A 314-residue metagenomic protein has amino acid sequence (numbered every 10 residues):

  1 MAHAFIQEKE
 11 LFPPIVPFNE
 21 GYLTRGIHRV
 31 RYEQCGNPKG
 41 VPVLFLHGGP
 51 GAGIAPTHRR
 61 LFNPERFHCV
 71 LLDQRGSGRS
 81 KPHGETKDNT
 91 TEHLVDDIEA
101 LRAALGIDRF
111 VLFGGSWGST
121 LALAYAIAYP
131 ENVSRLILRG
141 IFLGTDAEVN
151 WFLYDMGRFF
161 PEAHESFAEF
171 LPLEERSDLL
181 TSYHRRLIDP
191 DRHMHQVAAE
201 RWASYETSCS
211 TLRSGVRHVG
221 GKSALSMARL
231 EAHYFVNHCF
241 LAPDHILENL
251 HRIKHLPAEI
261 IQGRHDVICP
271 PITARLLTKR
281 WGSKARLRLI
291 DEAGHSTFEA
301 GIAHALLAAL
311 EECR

Functional and structural regions predicted by a protein language model:
T24-P82: Conserved HGGG/HGGXW glycine-rich cap/lid loop of the alpha/beta-hydrolase fold
E92-F110: Conserved acidic catalytic loop of the alpha/beta-hydrolase fold
D108-A147: Conserved hydrolase catalytic core segment
V133-L180: A catalytic-pocket lid/entrance helix-loop region that shapes and gates access to the active site across common
I253-K254, I260-Q262: Short beta-strand/loop motif that positions the catalytic acidic residue of the alpha/beta-hydrolase fold
V267-T273: Conserved alpha/beta-hydrolase "acid-adjacent" motif
K279-S296: Catalytic histidine neighborhood in serine/cysteine hydrolases with alpha/beta-hydrolase-type architecture
A293-A305: Catalytic histidine-centered segment of alpha/beta-hydrolase-like enzymes
